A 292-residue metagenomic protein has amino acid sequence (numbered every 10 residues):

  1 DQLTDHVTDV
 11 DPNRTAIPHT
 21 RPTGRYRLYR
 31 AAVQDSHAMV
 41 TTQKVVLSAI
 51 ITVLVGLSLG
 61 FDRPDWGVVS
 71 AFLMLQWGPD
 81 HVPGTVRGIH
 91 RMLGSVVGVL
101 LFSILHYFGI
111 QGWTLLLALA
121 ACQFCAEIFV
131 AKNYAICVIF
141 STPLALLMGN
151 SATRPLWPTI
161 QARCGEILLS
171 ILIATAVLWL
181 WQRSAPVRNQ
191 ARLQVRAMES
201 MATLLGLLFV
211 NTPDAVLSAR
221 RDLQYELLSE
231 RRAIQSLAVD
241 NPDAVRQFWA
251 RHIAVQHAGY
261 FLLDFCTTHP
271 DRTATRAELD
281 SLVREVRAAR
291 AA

Functional and structural regions predicted by a protein language model:
D1, V195, E199-A202, R221-R231 (+3 more regions): Generic structural signal for well-ordered, non-transmembrane alpha-helical segments in soluble/cytosolic regions
D1-F124, I128-I139, A152-G165, L172 (+6 more regions): Alpha-helical transmembrane segments and their membrane-interface boundaries that form or gate the permeation pathway
L172-A174, S218: Active-site lining segments that contact anionic ligands and/or coordinate catalytic metals
A197-L217: Cytosolic juxtamembrane regulatory segments of multi-pass membrane proteins
A291-A292: Long cytosolic C-terminal regulatory regions of eukaryotic multi-pass membrane proteins
